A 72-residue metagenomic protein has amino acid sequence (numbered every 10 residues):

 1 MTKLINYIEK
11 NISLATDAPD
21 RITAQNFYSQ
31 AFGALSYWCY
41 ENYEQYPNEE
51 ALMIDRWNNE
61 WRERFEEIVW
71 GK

Functional and structural regions predicted by a protein language model:
M1-S29: N-terminal acidic leader/helix
M1-T2, F65-K72: Short intrinsically disordered terminal tails
T16, Y46-P47, E67-V69: Intrinsically disordered, low-complexity segments enriched in polar/charged small residues
P19-R62: Acidic, low-complexity, intrinsically disordered interaction modules
